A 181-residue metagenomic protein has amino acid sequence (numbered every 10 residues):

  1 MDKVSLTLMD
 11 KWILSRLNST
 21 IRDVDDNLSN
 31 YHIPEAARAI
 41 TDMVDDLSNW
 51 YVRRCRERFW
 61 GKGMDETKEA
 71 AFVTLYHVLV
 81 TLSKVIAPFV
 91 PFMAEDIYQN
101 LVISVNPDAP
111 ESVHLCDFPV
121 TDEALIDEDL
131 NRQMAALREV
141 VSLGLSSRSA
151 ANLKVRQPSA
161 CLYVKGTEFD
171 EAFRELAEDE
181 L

Functional and structural regions predicted by a protein language model:
M1-L181: Feature 926 captures the class I aminoacyl-tRNA synthetase adenylation module centered on the KMSKS loop
